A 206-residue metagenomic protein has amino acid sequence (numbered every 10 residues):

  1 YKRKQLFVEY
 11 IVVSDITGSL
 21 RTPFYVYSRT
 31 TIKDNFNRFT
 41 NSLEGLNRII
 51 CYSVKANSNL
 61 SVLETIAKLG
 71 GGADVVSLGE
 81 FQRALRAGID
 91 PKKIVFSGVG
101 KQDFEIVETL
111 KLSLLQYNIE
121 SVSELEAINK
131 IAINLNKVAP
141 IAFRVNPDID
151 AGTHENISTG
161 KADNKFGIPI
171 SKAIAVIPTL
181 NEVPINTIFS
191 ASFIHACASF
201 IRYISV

Functional and structural regions predicted by a protein language model:
Y1-P140, E155, D163, I174: A charged N-terminal "starter" segment
S14, V183-P184: N-terminal non-cleavable signal-anchor helices
S28, A162-K165, P169, R202 (+1 more regions): Residue-level preference for long, well-ordered alpha-helices that form the structural scaffold of enzyme catalytic
N35, S97, N146, I170-E182: Structured alpha-helical segments in the cores of large, soluble enzyme domains
P140-I168: Phosphate/diphosphate-binding glycine-rich loops and adjacent basic-rich segments that engage nucleotide
F143, A191-S192: Buried hydrophobic side chains on well-structured beta-strands
P184-F189, H195, R202-S205: Alpha-helix boundary/capping motif
